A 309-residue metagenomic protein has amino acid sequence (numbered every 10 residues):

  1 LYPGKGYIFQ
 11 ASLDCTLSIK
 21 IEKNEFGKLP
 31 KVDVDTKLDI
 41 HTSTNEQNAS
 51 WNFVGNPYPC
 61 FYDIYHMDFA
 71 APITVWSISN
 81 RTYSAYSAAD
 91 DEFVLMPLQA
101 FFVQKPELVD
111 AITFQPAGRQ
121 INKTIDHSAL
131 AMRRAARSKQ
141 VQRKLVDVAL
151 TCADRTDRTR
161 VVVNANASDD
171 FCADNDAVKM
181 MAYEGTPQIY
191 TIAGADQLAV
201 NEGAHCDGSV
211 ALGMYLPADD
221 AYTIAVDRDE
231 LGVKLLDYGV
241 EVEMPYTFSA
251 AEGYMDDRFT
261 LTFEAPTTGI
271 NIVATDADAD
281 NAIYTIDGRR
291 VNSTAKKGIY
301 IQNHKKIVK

Functional and structural regions predicted by a protein language model:
L1-D278: Compositionally biased Ser/Thr/Gly- and acidic/asparagine-rich, proline-interspersed low-complexity stretches
G213, P266-K309: C-terminal outer-membrane/trafficking sorting elements
